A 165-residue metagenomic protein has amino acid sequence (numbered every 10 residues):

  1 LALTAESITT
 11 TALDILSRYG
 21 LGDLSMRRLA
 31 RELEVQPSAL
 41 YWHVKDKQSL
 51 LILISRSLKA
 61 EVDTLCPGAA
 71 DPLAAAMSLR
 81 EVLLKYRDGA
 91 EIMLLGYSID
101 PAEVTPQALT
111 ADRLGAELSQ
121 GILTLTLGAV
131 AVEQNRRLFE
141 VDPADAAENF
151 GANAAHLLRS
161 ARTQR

Functional and structural regions predicted by a protein language model:
L1-S7: Short, Lys/Arg-enriched anionic-surface-contact patches
T4, D71, A102, P106 (+2 more regions): Soluble or luminal CAZymes and related metallo-dependent hydrolases
S7, T11, I15-S49, L53: Helix-turn-helix
L16, V44, I52-L58, G96-P106: Alpha-helical DNA-contacting segments of helix-turn-helix folds
D63-A102, S119: Hydrophobic alpha-helical connector segments
R113-T124: All-alpha amphipathic helical-bundle segments outside canonical DNA-binding/catalytic cores that form hydrophobic
L123-L127, A131: Amphipathic alpha-helical core segments of compact helical bundles
N135-R165: C-terminal peripheral helix-coil segments that are non-catalytic and often amphipathic
